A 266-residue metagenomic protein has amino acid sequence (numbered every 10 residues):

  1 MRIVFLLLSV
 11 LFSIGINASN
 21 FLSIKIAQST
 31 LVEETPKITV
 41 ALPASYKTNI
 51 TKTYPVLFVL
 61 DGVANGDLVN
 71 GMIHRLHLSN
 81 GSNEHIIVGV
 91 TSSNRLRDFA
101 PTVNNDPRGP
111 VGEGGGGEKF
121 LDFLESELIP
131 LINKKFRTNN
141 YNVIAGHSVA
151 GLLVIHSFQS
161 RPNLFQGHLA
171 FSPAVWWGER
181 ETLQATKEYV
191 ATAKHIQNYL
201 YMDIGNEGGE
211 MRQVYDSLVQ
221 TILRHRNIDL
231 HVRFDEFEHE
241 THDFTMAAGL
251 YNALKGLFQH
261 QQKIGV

Functional and structural regions predicted by a protein language model:
F5-S13: Bacterial N-terminal signal peptides
I14-A18: Sec/Tat signal peptide C-region and signal peptidase I cleavage site
S19-V266: Non-catalytic cap/lid and distal C-terminal segments of serine-dependent acyl enzymes
